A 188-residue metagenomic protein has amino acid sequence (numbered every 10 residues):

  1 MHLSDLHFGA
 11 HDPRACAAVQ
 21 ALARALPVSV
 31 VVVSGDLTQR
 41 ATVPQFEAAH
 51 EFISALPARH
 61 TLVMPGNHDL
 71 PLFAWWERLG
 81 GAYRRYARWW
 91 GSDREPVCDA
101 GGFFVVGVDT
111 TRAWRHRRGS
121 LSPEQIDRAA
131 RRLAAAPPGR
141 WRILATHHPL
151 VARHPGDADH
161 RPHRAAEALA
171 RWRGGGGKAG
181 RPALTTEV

Functional and structural regions predicted by a protein language model:
M1-A55, F73: N-terminal active-site segment of His-dependent metallophosphoesterases
M1-P13, R24-S29, R132-P155, D159: Mobile, glycine- and charge-enriched loop segments and immediately flanking short secondary-structure elements within
H2-S4, V30-D36, T61-N67, D109 (+2 more regions): Active-site neighborhood of phospho(di)ester-bond hydrolases with catalytic His/Asp-centered motifs
G9-R14, Q39-P44, N67-R78, R112-R117 (+2 more regions): Active-site environment of divalent metal-dependent phosphoester hydrolases
R14-A15, P44-F46, L121, Q125 (+2 more regions): Residues at alpha-helix caps and immediate loop-helix transition turns in enzyme cores, especially N- and C-cap
E47-R131, A136-P138, E167-R171, L184: Extended active-site neighborhood of metal-dependent phosphoesterases/phosphodiesterases
W114, R118-S120, P137-T186: Active-site-proximal segments of metal-dependent phosphoesterases and phosphodiesterases across multiple
